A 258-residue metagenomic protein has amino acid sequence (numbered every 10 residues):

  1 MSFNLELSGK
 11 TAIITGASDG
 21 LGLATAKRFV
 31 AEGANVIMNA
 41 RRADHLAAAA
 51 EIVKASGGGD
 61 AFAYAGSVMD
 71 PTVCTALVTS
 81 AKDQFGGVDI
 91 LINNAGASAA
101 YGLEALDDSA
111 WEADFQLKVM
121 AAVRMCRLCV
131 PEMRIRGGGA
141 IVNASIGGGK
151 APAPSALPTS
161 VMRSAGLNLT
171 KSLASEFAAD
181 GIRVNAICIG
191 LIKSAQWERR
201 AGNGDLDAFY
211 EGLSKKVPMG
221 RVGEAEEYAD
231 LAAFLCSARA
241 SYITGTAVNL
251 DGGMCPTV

Functional and structural regions predicted by a protein language model:
S2-N4, A151, A233, T244-V258: Short C-terminal tail/terminal secondary-structure segment of NAD(P)H-dependent dehydrogenase/reductase domains
T11, S18-D19: Conserved glycine-rich cofactor-binding loop
A34-A48: Conserved glycine-rich Rossmann-like NAD(P)H-binding loop of the short-chain dehydrogenase/reductase
G102-L103, D107-F115, F209, L213: Substrate-binding pocket helix/loop in short-chain dehydrogenase/reductase
L106, P152-V161, S172, R200: Active-site loop-to-helix junction immediately N-terminal to the catalytic Tyr of the SDR YXXXK motif in Rossmann-fold
C126, M162-R163, T170: Active-site helix of classical SDR
P131, S175-A179, S241: Alpha-helical segment proximal to the catalytic Tyr-Lys
